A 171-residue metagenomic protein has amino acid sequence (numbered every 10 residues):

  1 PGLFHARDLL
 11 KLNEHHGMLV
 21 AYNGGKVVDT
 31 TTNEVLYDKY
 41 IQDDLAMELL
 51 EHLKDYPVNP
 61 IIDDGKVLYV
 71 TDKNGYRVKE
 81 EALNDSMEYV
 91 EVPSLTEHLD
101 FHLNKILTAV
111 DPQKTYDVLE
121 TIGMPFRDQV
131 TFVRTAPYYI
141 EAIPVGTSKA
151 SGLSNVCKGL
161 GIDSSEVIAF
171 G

Functional and structural regions predicted by a protein language model:
P1-R77: Active-site phosphate-binding/coordination module
E48, H52-F170: Conserved acidic, metal-coordinating active-site core of Asp-based, Mg2+-dependent phosphoryl-transfer enzymes
